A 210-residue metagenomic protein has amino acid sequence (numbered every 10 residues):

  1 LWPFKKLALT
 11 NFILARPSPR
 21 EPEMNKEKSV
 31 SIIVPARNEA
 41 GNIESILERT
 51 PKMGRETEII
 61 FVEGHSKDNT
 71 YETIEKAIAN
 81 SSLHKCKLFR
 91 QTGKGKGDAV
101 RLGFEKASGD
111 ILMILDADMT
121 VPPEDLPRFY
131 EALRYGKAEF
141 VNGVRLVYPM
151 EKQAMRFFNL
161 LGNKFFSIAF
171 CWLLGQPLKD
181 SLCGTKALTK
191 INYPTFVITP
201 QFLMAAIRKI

Functional and structural regions predicted by a protein language model:
L1-N25: A C-terminal cap/extension of S-adenosyl-L-methionine-dependent methyltransferases that defines the acceptor-substrate
K28-S31, E58: Cell-envelope/extracellular polymer assembly enzymes that use nucleotide-activated donors
V34-E48, H65: Active-site beta-to-alpha loop of glycosyltransferases that engages the nucleotide-sugar donor
E48-T57: Short, acidic, metal-binding catalytic loop of nucleotide-sugar glycosyltransferases
E63-E72: A conserved acidic beta->alpha catalytic loop
G64, L115-A117: Active-site acidic Asp-centered loop
K85, F89-K106, I111-I114, P123-M204: Acceptor/aglycone-binding surface of glycosyltransferases and processive sugar-polymer synthases
M119-V121: Acidic metal-phosphate-binding loop of nucleotide-sugar-dependent transferases
